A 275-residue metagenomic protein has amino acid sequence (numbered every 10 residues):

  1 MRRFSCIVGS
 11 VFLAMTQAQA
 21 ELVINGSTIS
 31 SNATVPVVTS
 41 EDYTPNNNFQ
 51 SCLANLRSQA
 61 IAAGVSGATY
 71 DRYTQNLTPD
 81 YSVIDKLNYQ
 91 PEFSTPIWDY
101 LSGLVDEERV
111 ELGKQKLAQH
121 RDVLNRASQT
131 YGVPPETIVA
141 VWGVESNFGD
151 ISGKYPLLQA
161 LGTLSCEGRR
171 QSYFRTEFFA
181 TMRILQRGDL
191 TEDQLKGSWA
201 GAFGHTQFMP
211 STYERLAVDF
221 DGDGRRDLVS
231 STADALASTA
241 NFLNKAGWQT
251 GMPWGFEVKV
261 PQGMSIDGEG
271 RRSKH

Functional and structural regions predicted by a protein language model:
R2-Q19: Gram-negative bacterial Sec-dependent N-terminal signal peptides
E21-T130: An acidic, Gly/Ser/Thr/Pro-rich helix-cap/linker signature
D42-L53, A63, G67, V110-R121 (+7 more regions): Solvent-exposed, acidic/flexible segments
A60, T69-Y81, G132-G149, T181-I184 (+1 more regions): Short, functionally critical alpha-helical segments immediately adjacent to catalytic or ligand/cofactor-binding
P79-K86, S146-Y155, E167-Q171, R187-D193 (+2 more regions): Secretory-pathway/luminal and periplasmic proteins that interact with or process carbohydrate-rich
S102-Q115, G168, S172, D189 (+2 more regions): Substrate-binding clefts and substrate-entry loops adjacent to catalytic sites of polymer-processing enzymes acting on
Q159-L185, D219-G224: Acidic, His- and aromatic-enriched active-site or binding-groove loops in soluble protein domains that engage sugars
E192-H275: Flexible, glycine-rich surface segments
